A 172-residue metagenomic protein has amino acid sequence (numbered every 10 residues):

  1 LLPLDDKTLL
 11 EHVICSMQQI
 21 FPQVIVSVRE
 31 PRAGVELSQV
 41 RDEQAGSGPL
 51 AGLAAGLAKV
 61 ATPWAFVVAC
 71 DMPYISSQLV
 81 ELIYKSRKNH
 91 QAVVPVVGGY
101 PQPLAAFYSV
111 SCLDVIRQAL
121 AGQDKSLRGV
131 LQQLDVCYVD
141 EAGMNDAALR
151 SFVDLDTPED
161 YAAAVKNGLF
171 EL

Functional and structural regions predicted by a protein language model:
L1-L127, Q132-R150, A162-E171: Nucleotide and nucleotide-moiety/phosphate-recognizing core
V153: Dinucleotide-binding Rossmann-like beta1-alpha1 core, especially the glycine-rich loop that anchors the ADP
E159: Conserved active-site and cofactor/substrate-binding residues in soluble primary-metabolism enzymes
